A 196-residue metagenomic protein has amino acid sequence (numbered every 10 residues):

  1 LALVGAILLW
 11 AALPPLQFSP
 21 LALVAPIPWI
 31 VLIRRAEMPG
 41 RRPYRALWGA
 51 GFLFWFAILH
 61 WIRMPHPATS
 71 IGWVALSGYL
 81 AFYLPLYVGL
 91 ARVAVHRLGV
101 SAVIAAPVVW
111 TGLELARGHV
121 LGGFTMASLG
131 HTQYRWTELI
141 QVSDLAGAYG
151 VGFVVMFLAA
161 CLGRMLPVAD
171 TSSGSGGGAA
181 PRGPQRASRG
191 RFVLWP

Functional and structural regions predicted by a protein language model:
L1-G174, P184-P196: Membrane-embedded alpha-helical bundles of multi-pass enzymes that act on lipidic or dolichyl-linked glycan substrates
A179-G183: Intrinsically disordered, low-complexity segments enriched in serine/threonine/proline/glycine and often basic
